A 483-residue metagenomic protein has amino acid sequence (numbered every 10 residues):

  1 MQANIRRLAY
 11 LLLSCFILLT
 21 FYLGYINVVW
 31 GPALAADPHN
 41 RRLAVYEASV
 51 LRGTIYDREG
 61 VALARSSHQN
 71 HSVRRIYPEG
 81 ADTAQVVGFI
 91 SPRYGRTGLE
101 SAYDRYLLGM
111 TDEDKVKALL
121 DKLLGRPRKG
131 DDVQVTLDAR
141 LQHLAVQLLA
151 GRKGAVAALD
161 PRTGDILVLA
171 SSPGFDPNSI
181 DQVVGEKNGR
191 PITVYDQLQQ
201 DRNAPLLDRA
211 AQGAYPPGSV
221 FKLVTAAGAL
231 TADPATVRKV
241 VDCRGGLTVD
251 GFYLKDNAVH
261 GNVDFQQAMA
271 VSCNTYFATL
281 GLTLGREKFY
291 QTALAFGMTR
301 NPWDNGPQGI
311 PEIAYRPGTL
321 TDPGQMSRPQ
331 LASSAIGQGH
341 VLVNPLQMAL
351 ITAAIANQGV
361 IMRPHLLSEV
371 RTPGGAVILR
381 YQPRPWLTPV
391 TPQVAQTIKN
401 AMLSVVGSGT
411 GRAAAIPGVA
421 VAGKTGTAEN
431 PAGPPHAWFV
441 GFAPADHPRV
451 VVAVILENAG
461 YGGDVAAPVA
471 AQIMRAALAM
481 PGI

Functional and structural regions predicted by a protein language model:
M1-V194, D201-S219, A232-P234, K239-D242 (+5 more regions): Periplasmic/cell-envelope proteins involved in peptidoglycan metabolism and beta-lactam response
R162, I166-S219, V224-G462: Beta-lactam-recognizing serine transpeptidase/beta-lactamase-like catalytic domain environment
